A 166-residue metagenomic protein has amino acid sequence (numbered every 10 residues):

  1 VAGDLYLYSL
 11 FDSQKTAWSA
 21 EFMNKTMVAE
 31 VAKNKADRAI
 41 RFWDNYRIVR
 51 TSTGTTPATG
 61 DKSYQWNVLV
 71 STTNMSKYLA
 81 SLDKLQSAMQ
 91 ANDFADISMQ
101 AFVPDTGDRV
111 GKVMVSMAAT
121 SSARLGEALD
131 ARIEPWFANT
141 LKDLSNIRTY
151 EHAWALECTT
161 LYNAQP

Functional and structural regions predicted by a protein language model:
V1-P166: Short S/T/G/P-rich N-terminal loop/turn motif that feeds into the first structured element of a domain
